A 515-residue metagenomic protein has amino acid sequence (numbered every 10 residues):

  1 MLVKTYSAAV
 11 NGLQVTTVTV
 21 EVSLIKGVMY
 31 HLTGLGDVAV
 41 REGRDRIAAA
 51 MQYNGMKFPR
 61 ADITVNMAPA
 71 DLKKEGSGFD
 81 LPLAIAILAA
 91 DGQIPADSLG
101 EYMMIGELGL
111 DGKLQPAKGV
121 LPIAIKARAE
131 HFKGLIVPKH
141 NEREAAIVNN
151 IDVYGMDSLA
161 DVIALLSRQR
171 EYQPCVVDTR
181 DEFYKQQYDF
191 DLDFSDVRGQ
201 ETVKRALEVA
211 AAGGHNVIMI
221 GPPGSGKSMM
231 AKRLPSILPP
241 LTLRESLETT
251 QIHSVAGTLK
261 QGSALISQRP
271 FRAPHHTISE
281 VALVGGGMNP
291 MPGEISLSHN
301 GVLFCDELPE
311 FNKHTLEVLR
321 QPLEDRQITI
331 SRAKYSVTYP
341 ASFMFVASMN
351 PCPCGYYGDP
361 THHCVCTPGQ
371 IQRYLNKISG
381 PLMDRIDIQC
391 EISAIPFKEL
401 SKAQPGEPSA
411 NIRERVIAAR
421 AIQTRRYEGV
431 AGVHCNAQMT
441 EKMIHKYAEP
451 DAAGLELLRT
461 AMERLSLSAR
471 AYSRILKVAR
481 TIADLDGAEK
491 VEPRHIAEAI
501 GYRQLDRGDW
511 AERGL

Functional and structural regions predicted by a protein language model:
M1-I218, P222-S225, S331, A471-Y472 (+1 more regions): Peripheral, non-AAA+ core regions of ATP-driven protein-machinery
V18-L24, L283, D387-C390: Short beta-strand elements
T33-R44, P59, N66-G76, P290 (+1 more regions): Basic, amphipathic alpha-helical bundle interface domains used for macromolecular binding and assembly
R170-V209, G213, P240-I295: P-loop NTPase nucleotide-binding/switch module
M219-K260, D325: Walker A/P-loop
G221, G285, E307: The Walker A (P-loop) glycine that initiates the GxxxxGKT/S ATP-binding motif of P-loop NTPases
N300, D306-E307, V318: Walker B catalytic acidic pair
